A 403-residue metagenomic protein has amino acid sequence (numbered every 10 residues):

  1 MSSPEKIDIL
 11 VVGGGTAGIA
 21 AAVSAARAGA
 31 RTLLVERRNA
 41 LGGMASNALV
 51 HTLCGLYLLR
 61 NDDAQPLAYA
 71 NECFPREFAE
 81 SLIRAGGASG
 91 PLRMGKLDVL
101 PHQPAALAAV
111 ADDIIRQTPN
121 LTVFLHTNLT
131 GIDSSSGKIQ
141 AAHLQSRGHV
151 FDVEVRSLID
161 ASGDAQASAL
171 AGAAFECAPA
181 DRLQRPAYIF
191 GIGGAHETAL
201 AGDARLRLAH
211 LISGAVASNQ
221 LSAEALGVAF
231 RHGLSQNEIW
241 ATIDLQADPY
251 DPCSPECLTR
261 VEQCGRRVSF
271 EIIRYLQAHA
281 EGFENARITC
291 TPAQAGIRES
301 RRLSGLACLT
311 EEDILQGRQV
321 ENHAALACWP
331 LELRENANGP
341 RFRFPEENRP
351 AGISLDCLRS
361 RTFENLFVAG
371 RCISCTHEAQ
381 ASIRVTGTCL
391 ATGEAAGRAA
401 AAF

Functional and structural regions predicted by a protein language model:
S3-G15: Beta1/beta-strand and adjacent pyrophosphate-binding region of the FAD-binding site in flavoprotein oxidoreductases
G14, R37, R371: Cofactor-binding loop segments of dinucleotide-utilizing enzymes, especially the Rossmann-like FAD- and NAD(P)+-binding
G18: N-terminal Rossmann-fold NAD(P) dinucleotide-binding loop
A25: Aromatic pocket-lining residues of Rossmann-like dinucleotide-binding sites
A30-R31, E36-T127, G131, R185: Conserved N-terminal/central alpha/beta ligand/cofactor-binding core
M44, T52, H126, K138 (+3 more regions): Flavin (FAD/FMN)-binding glycine-rich loop and adjacent Rossmann-like elements that form
D133-Q140: A short, glycine/Asx- and small/polar-enriched loop/turn that sits immediately N-terminal to a beta-strand
